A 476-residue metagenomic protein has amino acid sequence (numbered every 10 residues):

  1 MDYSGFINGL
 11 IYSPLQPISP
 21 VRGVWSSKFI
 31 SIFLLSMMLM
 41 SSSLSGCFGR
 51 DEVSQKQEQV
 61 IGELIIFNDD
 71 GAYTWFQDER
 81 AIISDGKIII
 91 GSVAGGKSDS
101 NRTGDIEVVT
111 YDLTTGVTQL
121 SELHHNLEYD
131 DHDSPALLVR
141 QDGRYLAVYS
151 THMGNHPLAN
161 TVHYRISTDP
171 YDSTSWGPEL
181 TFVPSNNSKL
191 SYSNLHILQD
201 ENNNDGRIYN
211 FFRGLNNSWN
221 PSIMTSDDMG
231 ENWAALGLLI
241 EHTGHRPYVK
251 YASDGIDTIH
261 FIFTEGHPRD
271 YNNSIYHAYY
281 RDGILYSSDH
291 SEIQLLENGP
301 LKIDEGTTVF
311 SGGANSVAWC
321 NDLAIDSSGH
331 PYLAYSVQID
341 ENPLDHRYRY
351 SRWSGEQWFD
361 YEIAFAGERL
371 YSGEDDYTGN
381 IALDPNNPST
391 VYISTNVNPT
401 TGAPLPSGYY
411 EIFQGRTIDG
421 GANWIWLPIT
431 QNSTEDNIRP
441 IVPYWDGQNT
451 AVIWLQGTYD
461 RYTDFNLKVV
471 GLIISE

Functional and structural regions predicted by a protein language model:
M1-Q59, E476: Secretory targeting signatures
Q57-E476: Extracellular, repeat-based ectodomains that mediate carbohydrate processing or recognition
